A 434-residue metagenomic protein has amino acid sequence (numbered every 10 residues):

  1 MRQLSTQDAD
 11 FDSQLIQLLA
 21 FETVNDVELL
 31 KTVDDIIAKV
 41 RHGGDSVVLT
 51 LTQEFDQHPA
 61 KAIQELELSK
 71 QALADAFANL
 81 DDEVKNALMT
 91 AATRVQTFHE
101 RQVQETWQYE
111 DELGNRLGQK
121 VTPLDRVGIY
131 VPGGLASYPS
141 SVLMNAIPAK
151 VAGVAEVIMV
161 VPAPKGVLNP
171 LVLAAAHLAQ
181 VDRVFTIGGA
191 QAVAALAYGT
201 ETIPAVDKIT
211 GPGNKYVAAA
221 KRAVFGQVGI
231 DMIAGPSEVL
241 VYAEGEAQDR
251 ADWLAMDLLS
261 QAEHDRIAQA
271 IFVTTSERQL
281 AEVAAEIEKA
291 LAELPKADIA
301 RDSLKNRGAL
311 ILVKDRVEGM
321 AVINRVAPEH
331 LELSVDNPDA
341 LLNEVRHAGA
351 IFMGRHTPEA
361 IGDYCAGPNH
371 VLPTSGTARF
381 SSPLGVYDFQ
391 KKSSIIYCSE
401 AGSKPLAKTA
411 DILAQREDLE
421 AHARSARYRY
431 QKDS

Functional and structural regions predicted by a protein language model:
M1-D125: N-terminal Rossmann-like NAD(P)+-binding subdomain of aldehyde/semialdehyde dehydrogenases
R2-D8, R183-G188, L310-D315: Short acidic-hydrophobic, aromatic-tinged amphipathic segments that line or gate anion-handling sites
Q104-Y109, G229, A268-V273, E293-L304 (+3 more regions): Flexible, glycine/charged-enriched surface loops at secondary-structure junctions
Y109-A174: Conserved small-residue-rich beta-alpha loop and adjacent elements that most often cradle the phosphate/pyrophosphate
Q180-Q269: Conserved NAD(P)+-binding/catalytic subdomain of aldehyde/semialdehyde dehydrogenases
P212, M232-A243, Q261-A284, A300-I311 (+3 more regions): Short loop-to-beta-strand entry elements in the cores of soluble alpha/beta enzymes
R325-S434: C-terminal core of ALDH-fold dehydrogenases
